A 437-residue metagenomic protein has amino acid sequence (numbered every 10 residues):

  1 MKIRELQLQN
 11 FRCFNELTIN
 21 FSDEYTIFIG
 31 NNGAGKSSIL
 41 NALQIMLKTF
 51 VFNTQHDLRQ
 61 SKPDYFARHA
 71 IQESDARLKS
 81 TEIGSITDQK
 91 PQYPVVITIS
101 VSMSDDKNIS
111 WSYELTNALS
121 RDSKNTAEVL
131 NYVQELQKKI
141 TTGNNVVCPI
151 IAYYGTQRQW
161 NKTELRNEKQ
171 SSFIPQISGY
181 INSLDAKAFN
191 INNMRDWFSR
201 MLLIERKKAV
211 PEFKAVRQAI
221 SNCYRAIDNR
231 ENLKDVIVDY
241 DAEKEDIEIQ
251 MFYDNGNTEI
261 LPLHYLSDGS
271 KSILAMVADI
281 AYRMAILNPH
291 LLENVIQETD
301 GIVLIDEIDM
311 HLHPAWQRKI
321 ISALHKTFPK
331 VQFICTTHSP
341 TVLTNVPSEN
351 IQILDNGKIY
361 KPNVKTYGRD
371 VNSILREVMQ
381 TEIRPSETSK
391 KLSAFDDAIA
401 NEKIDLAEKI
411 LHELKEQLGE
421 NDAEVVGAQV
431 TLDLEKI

Functional and structural regions predicted by a protein language model:
M1-L58, D246-I383: Switch/communication elements of ASCE P-loop NTPase nucleotide-binding domains
M1-N193, K208-P211, N222-R225, D396 (+1 more regions): P-loop NTPase switch/coupling surface
M46, D196-M201, R283, K391-N401: Solvent-exposed, amphipathic alpha-helical segments
A70-I71, R77-E82, E243-D246, V295-I302: A short mid-domain helix/strand-loop element embedded in enzyme catalytic domains that forms or borders the active-site
S100-S102, P175-E298, A407: Extended helical coiled-coil dimerization/tether regions that scaffold and oligomerize large DNA-maintenance assemblies
I151-G155, V238-D239, G301-E307: Extended hydrophobic secondary-structure segments that form protein cores and membrane-embedded regions
R166-N167, K234, S386-K391: Short coil/turn segments at secondary-structure boundaries
K326, T341-I437: RecA-like P-loop NTPase motor core
